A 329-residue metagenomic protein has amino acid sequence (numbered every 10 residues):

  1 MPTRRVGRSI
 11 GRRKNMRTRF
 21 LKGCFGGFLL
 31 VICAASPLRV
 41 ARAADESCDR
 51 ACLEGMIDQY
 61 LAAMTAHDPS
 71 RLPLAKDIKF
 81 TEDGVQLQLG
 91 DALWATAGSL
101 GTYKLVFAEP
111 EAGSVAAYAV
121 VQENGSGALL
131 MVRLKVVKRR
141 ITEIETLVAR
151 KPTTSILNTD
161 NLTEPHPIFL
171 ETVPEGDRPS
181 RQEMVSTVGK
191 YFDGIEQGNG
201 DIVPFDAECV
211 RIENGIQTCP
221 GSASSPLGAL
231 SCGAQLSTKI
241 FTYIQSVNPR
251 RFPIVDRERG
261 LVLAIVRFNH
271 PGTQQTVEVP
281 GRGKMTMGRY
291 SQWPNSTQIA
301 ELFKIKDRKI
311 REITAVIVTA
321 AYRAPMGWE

Functional and structural regions predicted by a protein language model:
T3-N15: Short, Lys/Arg-enriched N-terminal segments with co-localized hydrophobic residues within the first ~10-30 amino acids
R5-V6, L21, P37-L38: Compositionally biased non-globular segments, especially hydrophobic aliphatic-rich helices of signal peptides
M16-K22: Positively charged n-region of N-terminal signal peptides that target proteins for export
C24-S36: Bacterial N-terminal signal peptides
R39-E329: C-terminal and inter-domain tail/linker signature
